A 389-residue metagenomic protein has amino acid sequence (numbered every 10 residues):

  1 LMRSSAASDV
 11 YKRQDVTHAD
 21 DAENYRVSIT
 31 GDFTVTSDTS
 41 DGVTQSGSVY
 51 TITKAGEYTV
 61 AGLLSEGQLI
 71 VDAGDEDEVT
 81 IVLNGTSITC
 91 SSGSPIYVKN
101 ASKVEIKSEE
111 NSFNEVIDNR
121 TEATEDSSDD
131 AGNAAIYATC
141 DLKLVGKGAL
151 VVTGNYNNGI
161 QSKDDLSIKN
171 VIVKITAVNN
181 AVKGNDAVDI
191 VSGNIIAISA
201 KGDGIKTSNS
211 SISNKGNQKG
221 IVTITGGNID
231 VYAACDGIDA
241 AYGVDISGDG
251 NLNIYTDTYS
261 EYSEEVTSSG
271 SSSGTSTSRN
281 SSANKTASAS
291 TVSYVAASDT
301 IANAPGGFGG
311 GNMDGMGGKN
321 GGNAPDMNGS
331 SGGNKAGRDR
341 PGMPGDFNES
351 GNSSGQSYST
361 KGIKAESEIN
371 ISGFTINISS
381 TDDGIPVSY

Functional and structural regions predicted by a protein language model:
L1-A7, Y11: Single conserved hydrophobic/aromatic residue that forms the stacking wall/gate of nucleotide- or nucleobase-binding
D9, R13-D21: N-terminal module-boundary/linker segments of secreted carbohydrate-active enzymes
D21-Y25, I29-Y50, K54-V71, E76 (+3 more regions): N-terminal extracellular ligand-recognition/capping segment immediately after the signal peptide
A73-T80, V98-V116, G132-L150, I160-I175 (+4 more regions): Surface-exposed loop/turn motifs in large extracellular/passenger domains
N157: Short glycine/serine/threonine-biased micro-segments
